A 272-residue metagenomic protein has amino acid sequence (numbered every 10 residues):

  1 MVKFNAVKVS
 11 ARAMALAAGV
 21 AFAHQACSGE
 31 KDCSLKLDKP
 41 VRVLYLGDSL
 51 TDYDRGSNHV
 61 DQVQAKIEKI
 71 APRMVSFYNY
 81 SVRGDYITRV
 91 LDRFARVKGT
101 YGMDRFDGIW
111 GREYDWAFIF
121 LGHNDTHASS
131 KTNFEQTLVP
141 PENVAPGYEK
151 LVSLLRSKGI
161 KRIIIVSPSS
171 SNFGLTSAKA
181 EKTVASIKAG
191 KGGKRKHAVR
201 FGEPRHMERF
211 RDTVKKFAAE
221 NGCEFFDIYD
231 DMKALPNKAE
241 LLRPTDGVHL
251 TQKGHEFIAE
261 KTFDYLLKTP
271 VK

Functional and structural regions predicted by a protein language model:
V2-M14: Bacterial N-terminal signal peptides that target proteins for export
A13-A21: Bacterial N-terminal signal peptides
A21-L35: Bacterial Sec-dependent signal peptides at the C-terminal "C-region" and cleavage site
D32-Y45, L50-G147, H249: Conserved SGNH/GDSL esterase-like catalytic core that processes O-acyl groups on lipids and polysaccharides
F106, Y148-V152, R211: Generic structural signal for well-ordered alpha-helices, preferentially at hydrophobic/aromatic core positions
S129, P168-K272: Catalytic His-Asp segment of secreted/periplasmic serine-dependent ester chemistry enzymes
K158-I163, C223: A short helix->loop->beta-strand "cap" motif at the edges of active sites that frequently abuts
